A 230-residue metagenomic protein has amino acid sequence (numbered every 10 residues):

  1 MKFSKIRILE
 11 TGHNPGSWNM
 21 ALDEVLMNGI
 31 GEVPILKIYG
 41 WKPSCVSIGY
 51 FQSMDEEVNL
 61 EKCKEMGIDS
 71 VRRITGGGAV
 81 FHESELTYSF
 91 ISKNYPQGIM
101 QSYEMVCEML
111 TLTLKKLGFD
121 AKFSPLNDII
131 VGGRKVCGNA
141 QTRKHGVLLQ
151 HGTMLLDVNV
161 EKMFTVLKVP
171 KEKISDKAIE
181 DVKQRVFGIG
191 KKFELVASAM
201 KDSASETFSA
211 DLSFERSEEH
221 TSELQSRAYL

Functional and structural regions predicted by a protein language model:
M1-M100: N-terminal lobe of the biotin/lipoate ligase/transferase fold
E56-V58, P96-Q101, K162-F164, E194-S198: Short, conserved charged micro-motifs
E85-N127: Contiguous, small/hydrophobic- and glycine-enriched helical/loop subdomains that border and often "cap" functional
G118-P125, A197, F208-E218: Flexible, glycine/charged-enriched surface loops at secondary-structure junctions
K122-S175: A contiguous pocket-lining binding segment that forms or flanks enzyme active sites
E161-F208: A hydrophobic, small-residue-rich beta->alpha segment in the mid-to-C-terminal subdomain of diverse proteins
E219-L230: Single conserved hydrophobic/aromatic residue that forms the stacking wall/gate of nucleotide- or nucleobase-binding
